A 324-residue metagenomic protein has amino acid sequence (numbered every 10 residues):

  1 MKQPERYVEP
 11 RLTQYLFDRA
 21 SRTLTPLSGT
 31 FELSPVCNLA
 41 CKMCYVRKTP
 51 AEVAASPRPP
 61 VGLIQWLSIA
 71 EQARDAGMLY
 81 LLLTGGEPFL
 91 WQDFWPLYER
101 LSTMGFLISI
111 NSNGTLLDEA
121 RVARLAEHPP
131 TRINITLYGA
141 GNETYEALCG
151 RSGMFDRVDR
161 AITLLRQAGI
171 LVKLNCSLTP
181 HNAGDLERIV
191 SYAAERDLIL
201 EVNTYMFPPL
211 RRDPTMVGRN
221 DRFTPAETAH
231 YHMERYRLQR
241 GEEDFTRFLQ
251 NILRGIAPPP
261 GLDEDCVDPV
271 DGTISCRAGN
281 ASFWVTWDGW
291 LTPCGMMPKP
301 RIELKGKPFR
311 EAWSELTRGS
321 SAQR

Functional and structural regions predicted by a protein language model:
K2-R132: Conserved alpha-helical substructure of the radical SAM core
P4-T25, C266, V270-T273, D288-R324: Flexible mid-to-C-terminal extensions adjoining Fe-S/redox cofactors in radical SAM and related proteins
G29, T273, G279-A281: Short loop/turn microsegments at loop-to-beta-strand junctions
V36-R47, A278, P293-M296, R324: Local cysteine-cluster metal-coordination motifs and their immediate loop/turn environment, predominantly Fe-S cluster
R58-V61, L125, E146, G150 (+1 more regions): Pocket-edge positions in alpha/beta enzyme catalytic cores
P88, L116, L178-H181, K299: Short histidine/acidic/glycine/proline-rich micro-motifs that form metal- and phosphate-coordinating active-site loops
T136-Y138, E143-S275, W287, T292 (+1 more regions): Radical SAM enzyme [4Fe-4S]-AdoMet core and its adjacent flexible, acidic and glycine-rich loops/tails across
